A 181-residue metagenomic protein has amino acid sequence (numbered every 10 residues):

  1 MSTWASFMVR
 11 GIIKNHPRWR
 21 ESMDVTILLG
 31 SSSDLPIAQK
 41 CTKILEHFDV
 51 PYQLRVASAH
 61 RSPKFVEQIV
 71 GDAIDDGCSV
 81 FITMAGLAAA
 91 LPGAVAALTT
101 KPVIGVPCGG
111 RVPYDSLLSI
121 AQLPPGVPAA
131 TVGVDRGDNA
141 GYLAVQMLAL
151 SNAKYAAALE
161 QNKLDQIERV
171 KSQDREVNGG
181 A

Functional and structural regions predicted by a protein language model:
A5-S22: Short, Lys/Arg-enriched N-terminal segments with co-localized hydrophobic residues within the first ~10-30 amino acids
M23, L54, L87, V177-A181: Acidic, glycine/proline-rich low-complexity segments that act as flexible tails and inter-domain linkers
M23-R61: Glycine-rich phosphate/diphosphate-binding loop of Rossmann-like nucleotide-binding domains
D24, V50-Y52, K101, A121-A130: Glycine/charged-rich beta-loop-alpha catalytic/anionic-binding loops adjacent to active sites
L29-P36, Y114-A181: C-terminal binding/interaction regions
L54-D75: N-terminal beta-loop-helix "entrance" segment that forms/cooperates in small-molecule cofactor or anionic ligand
Q68-P107: Glycine-rich phosphate-binding loop
C108-V112: Short, acidic/turn-prone active-site loops that include or flank metal/cofactor- and phosphate-binding residues
